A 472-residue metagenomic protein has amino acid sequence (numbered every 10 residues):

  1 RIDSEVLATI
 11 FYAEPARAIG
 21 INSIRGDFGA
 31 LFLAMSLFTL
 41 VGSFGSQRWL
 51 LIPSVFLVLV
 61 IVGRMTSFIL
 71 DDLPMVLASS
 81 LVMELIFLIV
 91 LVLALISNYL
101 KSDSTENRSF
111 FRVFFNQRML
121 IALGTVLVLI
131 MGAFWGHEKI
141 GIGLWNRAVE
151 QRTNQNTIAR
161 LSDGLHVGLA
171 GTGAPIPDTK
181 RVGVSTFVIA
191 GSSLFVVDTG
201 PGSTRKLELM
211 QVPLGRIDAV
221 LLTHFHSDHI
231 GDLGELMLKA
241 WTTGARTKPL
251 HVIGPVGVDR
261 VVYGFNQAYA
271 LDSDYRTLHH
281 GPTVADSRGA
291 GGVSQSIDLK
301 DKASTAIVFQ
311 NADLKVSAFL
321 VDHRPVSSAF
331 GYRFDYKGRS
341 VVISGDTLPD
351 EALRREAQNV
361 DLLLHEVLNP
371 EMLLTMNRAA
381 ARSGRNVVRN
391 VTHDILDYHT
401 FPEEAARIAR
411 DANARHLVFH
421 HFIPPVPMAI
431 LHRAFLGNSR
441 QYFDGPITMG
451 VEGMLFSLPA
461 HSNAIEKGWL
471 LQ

Functional and structural regions predicted by a protein language model:
R1-A18: Hydrophobic transmembrane helix segments
I19-L40, V55: Core segments of alpha-helical transmembrane spans in multipass integral membrane proteins
S46-F56: Membrane-interfacial loop-to-transmembrane alpha-helix junctions, especially the N-terminal start
F56-T66: Aromatic-anchored segments of alpha-helical transmembrane domains
L73-E84: Non-cytosolic membrane-interface motifs at loop->transmembrane helix junctions
F87-S104: Membrane-water interface at the C-terminal end of transmembrane alpha helices
D103-V341, I430-N463, L471: Binuclear metal-dependent hydrolase catalytic cores
N107-A133, G331, S340-V342, L348-E452: Cap/insert and terminal regions of metallo-dependent hydrolase folds
